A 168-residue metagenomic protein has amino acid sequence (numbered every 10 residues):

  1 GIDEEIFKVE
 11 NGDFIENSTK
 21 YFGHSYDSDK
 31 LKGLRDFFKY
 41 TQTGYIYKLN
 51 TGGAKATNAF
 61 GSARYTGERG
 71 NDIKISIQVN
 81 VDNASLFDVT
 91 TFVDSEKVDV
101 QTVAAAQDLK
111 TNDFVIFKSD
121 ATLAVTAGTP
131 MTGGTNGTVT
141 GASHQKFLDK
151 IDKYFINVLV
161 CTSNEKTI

Functional and structural regions predicted by a protein language model:
G1-I168: Surface-exposed assembly/interface segments
